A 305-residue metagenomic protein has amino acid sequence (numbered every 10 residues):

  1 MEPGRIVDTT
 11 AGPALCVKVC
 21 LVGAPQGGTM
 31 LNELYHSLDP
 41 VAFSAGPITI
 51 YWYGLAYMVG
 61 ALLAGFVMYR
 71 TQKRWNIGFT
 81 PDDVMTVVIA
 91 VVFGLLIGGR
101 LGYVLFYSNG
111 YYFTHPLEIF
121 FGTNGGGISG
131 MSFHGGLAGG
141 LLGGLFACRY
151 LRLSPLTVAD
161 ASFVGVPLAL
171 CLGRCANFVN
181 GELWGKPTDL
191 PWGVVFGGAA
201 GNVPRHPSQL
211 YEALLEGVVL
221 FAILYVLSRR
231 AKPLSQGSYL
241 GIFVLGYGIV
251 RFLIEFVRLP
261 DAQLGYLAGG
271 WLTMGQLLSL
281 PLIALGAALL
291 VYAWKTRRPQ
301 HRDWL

Functional and structural regions predicted by a protein language model:
K18-C20, P25-L305: A feature for loop-to-transmembrane-helix boundaries and adjacent hydrophobic helices in multi-pass integral membrane
